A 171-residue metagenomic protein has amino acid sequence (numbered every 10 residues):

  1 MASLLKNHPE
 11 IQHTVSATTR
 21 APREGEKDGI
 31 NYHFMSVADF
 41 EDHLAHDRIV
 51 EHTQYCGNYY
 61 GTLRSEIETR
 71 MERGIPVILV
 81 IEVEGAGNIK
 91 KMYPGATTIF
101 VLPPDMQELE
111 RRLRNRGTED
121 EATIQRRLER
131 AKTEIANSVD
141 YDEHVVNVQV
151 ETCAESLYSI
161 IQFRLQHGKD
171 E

Functional and structural regions predicted by a protein language model:
M1-L4, I89, L109, L113 (+1 more regions): Hydrophobic packing residues within well-ordered alpha-helices of enzyme cores
A2, H8-R23: Short beta-strand-centered segment that lines the nucleotide-binding/catalytic pocket of NTP-utilizing
H13, F40, I78, A131 (+1 more regions): Residue-level signature of catalytic and energy-coupling elements of molecular machines, predominantly ATP/GTP-dependent
T14, H33, T97-I99, E143-V145: Hydrophobic/aromatic beta-strand patches that form the interior of the parallel beta-sheet core in alpha/beta enzyme
T18-P22, V83-G85, P103-E108, V150-T152: Conserved nucleotide-binding/hydrolysis micro-motifs of P-loop NTPases
T18-V77, E84-G87: ATP-dependent small-molecule kinase phosphotransfer cores that center on conserved nucleotide phosphate-binding segments
V77-E82, K91-R116: Conserved phosphate-donor/acceptor-positioning beta-strand/loop module used by diverse small-molecule
G95, R111, N115-E119, T133-E171: NTP-dependent small-molecule kinase module
